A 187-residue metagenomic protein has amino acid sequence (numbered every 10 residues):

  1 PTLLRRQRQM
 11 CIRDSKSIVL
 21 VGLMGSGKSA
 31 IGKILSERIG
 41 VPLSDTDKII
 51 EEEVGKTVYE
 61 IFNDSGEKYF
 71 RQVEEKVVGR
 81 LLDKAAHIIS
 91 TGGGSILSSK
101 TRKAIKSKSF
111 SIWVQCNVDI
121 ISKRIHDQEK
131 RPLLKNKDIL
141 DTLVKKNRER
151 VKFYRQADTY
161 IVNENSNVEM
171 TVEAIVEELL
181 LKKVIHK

Functional and structural regions predicted by a protein language model:
P1-I12: Single conserved hydrophobic/aromatic residue that forms the stacking wall/gate of nucleotide- or nucleobase-binding
R13, I34, R38, K84 (+1 more regions): NTP-dependent small-molecule kinase module
L20: Hydrophobic anchor at the beta1->P-loop junction of P-loop NTPases
L23: P-loop (Walker A) phosphate-binding loop of NTP-binding proteins
S26: ATP-binding Walker
S29: Walker A/P-loop
P42-S95, S99-K106, R131-P132, L140 (+1 more regions): ATP-dependent small-molecule kinase phosphotransfer cores that center on conserved nucleotide phosphate-binding segments
K108-K152: A glycine- and Lys/Arg-enriched "phosphate-lid" helix/loop adjacent to the NTP-binding pocket of small-molecule kinases
